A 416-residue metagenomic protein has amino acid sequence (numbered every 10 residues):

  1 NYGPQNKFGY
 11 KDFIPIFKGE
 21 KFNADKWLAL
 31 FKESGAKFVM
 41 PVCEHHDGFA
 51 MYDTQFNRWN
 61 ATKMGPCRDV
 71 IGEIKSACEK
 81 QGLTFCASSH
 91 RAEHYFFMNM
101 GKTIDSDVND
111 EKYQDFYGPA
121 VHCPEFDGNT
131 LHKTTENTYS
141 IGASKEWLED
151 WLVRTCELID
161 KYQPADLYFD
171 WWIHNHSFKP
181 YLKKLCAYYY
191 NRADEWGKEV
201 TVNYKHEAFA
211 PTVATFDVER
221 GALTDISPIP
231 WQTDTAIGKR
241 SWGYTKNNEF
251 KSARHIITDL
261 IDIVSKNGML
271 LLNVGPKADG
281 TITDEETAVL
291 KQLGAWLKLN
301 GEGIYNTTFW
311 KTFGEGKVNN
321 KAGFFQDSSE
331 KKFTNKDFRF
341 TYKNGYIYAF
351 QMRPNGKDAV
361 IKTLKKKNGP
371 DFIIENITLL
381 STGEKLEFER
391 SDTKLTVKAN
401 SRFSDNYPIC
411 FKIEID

Functional and structural regions predicted by a protein language model:
N1-D416: Mature catalytic domains of secreted/periplasmic carbohydrate-active enzymes
